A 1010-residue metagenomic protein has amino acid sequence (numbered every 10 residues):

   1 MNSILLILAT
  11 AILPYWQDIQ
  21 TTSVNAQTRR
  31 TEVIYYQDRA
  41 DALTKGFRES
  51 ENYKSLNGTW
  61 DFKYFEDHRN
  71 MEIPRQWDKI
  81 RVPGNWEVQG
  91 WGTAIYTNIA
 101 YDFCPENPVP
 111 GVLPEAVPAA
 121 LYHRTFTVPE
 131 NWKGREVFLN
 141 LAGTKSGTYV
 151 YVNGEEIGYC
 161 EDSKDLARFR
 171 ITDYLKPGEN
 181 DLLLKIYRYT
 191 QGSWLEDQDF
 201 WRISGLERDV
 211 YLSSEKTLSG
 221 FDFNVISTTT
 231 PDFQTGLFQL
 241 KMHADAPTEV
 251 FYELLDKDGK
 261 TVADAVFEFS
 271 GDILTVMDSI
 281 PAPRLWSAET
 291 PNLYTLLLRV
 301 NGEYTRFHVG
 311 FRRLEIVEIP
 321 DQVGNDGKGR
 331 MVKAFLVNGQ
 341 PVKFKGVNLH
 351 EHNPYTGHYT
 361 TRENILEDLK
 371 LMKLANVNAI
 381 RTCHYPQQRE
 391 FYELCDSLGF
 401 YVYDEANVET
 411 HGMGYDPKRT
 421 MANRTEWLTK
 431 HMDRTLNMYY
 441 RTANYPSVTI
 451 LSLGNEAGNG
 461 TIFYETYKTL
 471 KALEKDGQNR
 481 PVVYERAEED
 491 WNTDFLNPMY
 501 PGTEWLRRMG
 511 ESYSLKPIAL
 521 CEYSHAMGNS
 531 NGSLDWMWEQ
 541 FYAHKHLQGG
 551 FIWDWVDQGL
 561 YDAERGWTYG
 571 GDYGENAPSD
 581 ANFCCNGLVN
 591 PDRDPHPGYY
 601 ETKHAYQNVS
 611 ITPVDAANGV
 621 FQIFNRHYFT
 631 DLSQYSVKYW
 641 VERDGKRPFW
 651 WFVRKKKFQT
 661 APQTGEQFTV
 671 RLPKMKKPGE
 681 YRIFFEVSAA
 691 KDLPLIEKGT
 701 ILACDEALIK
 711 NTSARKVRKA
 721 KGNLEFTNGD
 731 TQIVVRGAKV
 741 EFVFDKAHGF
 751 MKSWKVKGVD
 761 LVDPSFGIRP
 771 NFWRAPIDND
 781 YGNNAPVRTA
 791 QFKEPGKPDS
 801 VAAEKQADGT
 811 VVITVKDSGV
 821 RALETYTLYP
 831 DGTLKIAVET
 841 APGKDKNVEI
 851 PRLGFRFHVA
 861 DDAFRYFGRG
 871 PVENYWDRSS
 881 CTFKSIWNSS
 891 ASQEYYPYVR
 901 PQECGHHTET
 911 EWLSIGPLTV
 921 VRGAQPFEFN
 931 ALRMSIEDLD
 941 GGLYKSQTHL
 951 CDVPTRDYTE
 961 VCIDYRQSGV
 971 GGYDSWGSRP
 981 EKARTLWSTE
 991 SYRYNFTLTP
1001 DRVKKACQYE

Functional and structural regions predicted by a protein language model:
I12-N140, T190, W194-Q198, I203-L206 (+5 more regions): Extended carbohydrate-recognition surfaces in non-catalytic/accessory domains of CAZymes and lectin-like proteins
G46-F47, K63-F65, N85, V112-D222 (+4 more regions): Accessory beta-strand-rich segments of carbohydrate-active enzymes
R48-E72, T144, R202-G205, T449-L451 (+3 more regions): Substrate-binding clefts and catalytic carboxylate motifs of secreted carbohydrate-active enzymes
T93, E106-V112, S163, I171-G236 (+7 more regions): An acidic-aromatic loop/edge-strand motif
I95-T97, G143, R188, S287 (+2 more regions): Beta-strand/loop-rich accessory regions of lumenal/periplasmic or secreted enzymes, predominantly carbohydrate-active
N224, R299, E303-M372: N-terminal carbohydrate-binding accessory modules
V266-A282, G645-P678: Intrinsically disordered, low-complexity Pro/Gly/Ser/Thr-rich segments with frequent PxxP/GP/PP motifs and embedded
P320-V323, L369-M372, A379-L588, P597: Substrate-binding/catalytic cleft of secreted carbohydrate-active enzymes, primarily glycoside hydrolases
